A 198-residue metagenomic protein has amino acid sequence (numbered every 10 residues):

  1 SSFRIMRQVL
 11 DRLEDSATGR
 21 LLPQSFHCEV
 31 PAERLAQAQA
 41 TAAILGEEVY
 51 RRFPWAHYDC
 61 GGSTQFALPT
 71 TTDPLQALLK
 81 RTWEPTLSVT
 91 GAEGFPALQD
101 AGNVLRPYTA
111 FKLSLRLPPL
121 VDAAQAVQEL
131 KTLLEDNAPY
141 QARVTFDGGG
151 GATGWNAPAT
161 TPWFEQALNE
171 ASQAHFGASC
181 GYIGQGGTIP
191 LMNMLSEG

Functional and structural regions predicted by a protein language model:
S1-A17, L113: Alpha-helical metal-binding/catalytic segments enriched in His/Glu/Asp
R7, D11, K131-E135, N169: Generic solvent-exposed, charged/amphipathic alpha-helical segments that serve as macromolecular interface scaffolds
G19-Y108, R116-E129, N137, Q141-G198: An extended, acidic, His-containing surface patch that forms the Zn2+-binding/catalytic region of metallohydrolases
